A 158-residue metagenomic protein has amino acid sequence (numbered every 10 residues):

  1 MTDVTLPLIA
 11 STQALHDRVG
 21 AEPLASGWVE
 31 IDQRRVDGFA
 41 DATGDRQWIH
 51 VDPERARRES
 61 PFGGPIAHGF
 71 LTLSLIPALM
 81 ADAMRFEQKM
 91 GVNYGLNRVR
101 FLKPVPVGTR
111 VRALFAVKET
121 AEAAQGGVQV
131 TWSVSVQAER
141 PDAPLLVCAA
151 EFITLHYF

Functional and structural regions predicted by a protein language model:
M1-D17, F101-F158: HotDog/MaoC-like acyl-thioester-processing domains
T2-Y94: Hot-dog-fold acyl-thioester-processing enzymes
R57-S60, P77, A83, N97-F101 (+3 more regions): Short, surface-exposed, charged/polar-biased interaction segments
F86-G91, V99-V107: Mid-chain, well-packed structural core segment of small domains
Y94-G95, W132: Short, conserved loop-to-beta-strand elements that form functional interface hotspots
